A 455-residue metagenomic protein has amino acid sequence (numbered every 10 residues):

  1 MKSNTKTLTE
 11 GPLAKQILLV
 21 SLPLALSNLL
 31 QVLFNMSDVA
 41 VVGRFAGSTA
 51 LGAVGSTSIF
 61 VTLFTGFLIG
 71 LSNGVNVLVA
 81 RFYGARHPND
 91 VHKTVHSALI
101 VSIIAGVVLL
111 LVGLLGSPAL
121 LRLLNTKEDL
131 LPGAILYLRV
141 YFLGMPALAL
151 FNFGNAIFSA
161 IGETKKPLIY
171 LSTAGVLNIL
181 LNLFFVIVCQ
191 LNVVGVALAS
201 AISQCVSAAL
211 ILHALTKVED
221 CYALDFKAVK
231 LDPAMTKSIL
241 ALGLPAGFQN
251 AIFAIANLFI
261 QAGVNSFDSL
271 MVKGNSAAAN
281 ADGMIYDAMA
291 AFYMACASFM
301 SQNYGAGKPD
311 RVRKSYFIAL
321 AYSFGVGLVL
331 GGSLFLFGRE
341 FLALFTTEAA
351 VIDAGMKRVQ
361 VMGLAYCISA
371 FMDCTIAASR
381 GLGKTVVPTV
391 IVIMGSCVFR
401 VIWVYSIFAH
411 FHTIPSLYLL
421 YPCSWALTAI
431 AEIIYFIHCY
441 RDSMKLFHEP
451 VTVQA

Functional and structural regions predicted by a protein language model:
M1-S21, V79-P146, V188-L244, M300-A365 (+1 more regions): Short alpha-helical transmembrane segments in multi-pass integral membrane proteins
L8-F45, I59-G74, L78, I103-L110 (+5 more regions): N-terminal transmembrane alpha-helices
L19-D38, V140, A174, S203-S207 (+3 more regions): Transmembrane helical elements of multi-pass membrane transporters/channels
L33-L51, L121-E128, F184-L191, A251-M284 (+3 more regions): Helix-terminus/linker motif at the lipid-water interface of multi-pass membrane proteins
A46-I59, A134, L138, A197 (+3 more regions): Small-residue hotspots at the loop-to-helix junctions and early N-terminal turns of transmembrane alpha-helices
L51-L111, L148-P167, Q261, G274-G338 (+2 more regions): Small-residue-rich hydrophobic transmembrane alpha-helices
L63, N178-N182, A208-L212, M284-D287 (+3 more regions): Hydrophobic transmembrane alpha-helices of multi-pass small-molecule transporters
S72, Y141-S159, P167-N178, V196-I211 (+4 more regions): Short runs within selected transmembrane alpha-helices of multi-pass transporters and secretion channels
